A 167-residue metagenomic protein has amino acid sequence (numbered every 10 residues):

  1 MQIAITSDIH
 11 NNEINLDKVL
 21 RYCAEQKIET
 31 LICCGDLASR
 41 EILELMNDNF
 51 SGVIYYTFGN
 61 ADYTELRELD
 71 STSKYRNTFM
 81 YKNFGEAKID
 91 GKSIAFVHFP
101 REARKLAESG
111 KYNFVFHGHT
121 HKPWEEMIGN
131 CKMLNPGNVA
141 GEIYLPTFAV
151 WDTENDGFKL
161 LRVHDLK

Functional and structural regions predicted by a protein language model:
Q2-I89: Core catalytic region of metal-dependent phosphoesterases/phosphodiesterases, especially metallo-beta-lactamase-like
Y55, S93-A95, F99-H164: Conserved beta-sheet core of the metallophosphoesterase superfamily
K167: Conserved histidine-centered catalytic loops in small-molecule metabolism enzymes
